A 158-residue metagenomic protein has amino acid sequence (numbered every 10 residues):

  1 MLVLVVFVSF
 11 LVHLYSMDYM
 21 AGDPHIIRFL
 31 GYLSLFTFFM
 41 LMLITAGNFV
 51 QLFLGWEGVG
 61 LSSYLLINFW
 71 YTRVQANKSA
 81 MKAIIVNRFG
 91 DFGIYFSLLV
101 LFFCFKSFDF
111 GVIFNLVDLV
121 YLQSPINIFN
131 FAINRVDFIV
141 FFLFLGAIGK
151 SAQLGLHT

Functional and structural regions predicted by a protein language model:
M1-T158: ...captures the hydrophobic TM-helix bundle architecture rather than a specific catalytic motif, and can also fire on
